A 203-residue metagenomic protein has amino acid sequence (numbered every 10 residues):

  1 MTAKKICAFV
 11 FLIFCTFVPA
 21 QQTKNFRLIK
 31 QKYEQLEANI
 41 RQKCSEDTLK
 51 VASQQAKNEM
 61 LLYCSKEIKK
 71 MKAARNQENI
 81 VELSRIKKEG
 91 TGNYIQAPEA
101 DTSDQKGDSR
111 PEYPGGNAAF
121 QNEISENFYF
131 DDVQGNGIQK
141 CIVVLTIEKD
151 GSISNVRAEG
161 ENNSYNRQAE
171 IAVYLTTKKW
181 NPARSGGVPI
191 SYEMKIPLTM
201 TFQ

Functional and structural regions predicted by a protein language model:
M1, A20-Q21: Initiator methionine at the very start of the polypeptide chain
T2-V10: Sec-dependent signal peptide recognition, specifically the positively charged N-region followed immediately by
F11-P19: Hydrophobic h-region of N-terminal signal peptides that target proteins for export in Gram-negative bacteria
Q21-Q203: Charge-biased low-complexity segments
